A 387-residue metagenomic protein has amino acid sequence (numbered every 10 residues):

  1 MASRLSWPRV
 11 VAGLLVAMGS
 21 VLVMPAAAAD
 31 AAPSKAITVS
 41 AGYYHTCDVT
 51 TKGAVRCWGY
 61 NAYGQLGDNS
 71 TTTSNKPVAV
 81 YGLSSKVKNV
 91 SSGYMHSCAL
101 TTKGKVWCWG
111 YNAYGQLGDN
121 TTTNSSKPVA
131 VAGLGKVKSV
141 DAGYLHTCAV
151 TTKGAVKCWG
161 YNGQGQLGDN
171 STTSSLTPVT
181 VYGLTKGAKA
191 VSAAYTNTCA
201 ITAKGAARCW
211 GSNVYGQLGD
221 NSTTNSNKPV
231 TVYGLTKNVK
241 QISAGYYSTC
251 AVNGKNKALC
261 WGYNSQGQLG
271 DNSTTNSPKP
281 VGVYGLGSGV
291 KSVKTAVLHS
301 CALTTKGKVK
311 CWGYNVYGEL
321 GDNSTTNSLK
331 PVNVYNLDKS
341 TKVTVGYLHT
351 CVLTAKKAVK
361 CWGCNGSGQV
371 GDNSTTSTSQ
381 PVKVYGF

Functional and structural regions predicted by a protein language model:
A2-A31: Secretory targeting and sorting signals
D30-A62, T71, N75-V78, Y94 (+7 more regions): An edge-strand/N-cap motif at the start of beta-rich repeat modules
H45-D48, C57, H96-A99, C108 (+12 more regions): Conserved core positions of repeat-based scaffolds
W58-K76, W109-K127, G160-T177, W210-K228 (+3 more regions): Short glycine/serine- and acidic-residue-enriched loop/turn motifs that recur at repeat junctions
V78-V80, V129-A130, V179-V181, V230-V232 (+2 more regions): A short beta-strand motif characteristic of beta-propeller blades
